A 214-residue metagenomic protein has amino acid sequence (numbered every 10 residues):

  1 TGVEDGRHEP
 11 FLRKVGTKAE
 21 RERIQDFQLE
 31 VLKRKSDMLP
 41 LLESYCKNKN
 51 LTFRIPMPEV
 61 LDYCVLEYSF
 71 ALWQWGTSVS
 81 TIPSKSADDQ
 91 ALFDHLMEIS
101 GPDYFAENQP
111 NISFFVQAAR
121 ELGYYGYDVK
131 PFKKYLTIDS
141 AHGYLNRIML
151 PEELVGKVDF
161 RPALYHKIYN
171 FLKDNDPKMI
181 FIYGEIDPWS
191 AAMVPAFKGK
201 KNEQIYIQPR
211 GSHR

Functional and structural regions predicted by a protein language model:
T1-Q28, L32, S190: Serine-hydrolase-like catalytic core of hydrolytic proteins
R34-F160: Alpha/beta-hydrolase fold active-site neighborhood
Y104-E107, Y165-F171: Generic recognition of flexible, low-complexity loop/linker segments
P110-N111, L172-N175, F197-K200: Extracellular/periplasmic catalytic domains that process cell-envelope and extracellular macromolecules
V129-K130, P188-M193: Conserved alpha/beta-hydrolase "acid-adjacent" motif
N175, F181-Y183: Short beta-strand/loop motif that positions the catalytic acidic residue of the alpha/beta-hydrolase fold
I186-P188, S212-H213: Solvent-exposed loop/turn segments at secondary-structure junctions within structured extracellular/periplasmic domains
G199-R214: Catalytic histidine neighborhood in serine/cysteine hydrolases with alpha/beta-hydrolase-type architecture
